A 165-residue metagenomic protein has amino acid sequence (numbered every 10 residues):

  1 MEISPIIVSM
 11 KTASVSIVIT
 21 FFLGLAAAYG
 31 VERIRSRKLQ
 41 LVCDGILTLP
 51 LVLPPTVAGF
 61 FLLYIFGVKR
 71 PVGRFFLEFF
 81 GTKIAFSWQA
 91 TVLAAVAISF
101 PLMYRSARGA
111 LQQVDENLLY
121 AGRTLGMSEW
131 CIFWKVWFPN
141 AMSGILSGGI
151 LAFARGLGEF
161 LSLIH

Functional and structural regions predicted by a protein language model:
M1-Q112, V136-I164: Membrane-water interface segments at the C-terminal ends of transmembrane alpha-helices in multi-pass inner-membrane
R37, S128-C131: Coil-to-alpha-helix initiation sites in intrinsically disordered, low-complexity, charged segments
L118: Helix-turn-helix DNA-binding elements, focusing on the entry/boundary residues of the two helices that contact DNA
A121, H165: Conserved small/polar residues in nucleotide/adenosyl-binding loops
L125-M127, P139: Glycine/proline-centered hinge or cleavage motifs at structural transition points of membrane proteins
